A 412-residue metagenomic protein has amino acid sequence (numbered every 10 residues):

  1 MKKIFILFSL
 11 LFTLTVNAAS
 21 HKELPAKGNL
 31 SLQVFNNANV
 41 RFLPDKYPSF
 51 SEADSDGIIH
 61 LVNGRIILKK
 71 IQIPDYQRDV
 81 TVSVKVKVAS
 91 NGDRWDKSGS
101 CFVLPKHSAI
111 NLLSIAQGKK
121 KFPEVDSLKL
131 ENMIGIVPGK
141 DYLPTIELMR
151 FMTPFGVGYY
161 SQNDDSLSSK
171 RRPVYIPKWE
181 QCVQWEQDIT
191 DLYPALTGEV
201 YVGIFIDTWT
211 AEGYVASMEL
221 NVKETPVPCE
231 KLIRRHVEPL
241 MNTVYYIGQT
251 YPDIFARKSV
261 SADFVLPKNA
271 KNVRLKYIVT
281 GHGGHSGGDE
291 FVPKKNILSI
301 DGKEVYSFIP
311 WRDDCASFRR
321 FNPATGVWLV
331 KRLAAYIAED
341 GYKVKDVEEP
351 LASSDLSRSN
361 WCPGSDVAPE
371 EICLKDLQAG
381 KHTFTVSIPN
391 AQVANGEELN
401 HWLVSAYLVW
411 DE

Functional and structural regions predicted by a protein language model:
M1-E23: Bacterial Sec-dependent N-terminal signal peptides
S20-E412: Extracellular/secretory-pathway and virion-surface proteins
